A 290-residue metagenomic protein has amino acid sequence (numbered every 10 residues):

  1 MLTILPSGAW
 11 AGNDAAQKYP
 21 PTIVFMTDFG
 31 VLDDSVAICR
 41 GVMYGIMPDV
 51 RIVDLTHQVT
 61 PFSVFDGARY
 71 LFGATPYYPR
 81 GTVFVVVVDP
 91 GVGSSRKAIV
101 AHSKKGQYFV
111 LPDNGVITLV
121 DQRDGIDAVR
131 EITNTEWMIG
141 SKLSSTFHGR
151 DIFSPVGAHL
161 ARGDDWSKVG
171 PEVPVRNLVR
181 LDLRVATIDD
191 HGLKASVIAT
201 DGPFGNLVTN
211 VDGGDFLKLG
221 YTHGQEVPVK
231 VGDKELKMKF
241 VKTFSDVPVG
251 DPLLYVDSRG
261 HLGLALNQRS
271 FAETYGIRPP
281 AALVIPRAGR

Functional and structural regions predicted by a protein language model:
M1-S7: Bacterial N-terminal signal peptides
A9-A11: Boundary at the C-terminal end of the N-terminal hydrophobic targeting segment
P20-T22, D34, I46-I52, F62-R69 (+2 more regions): Active-site histidine-anchored catalytic micro-motif
V24-V31: N-terminal signal-anchor module of multipass membrane proteins
S35-M43: Short, solvent-exposed amphipathic alpha-helices that sit in or adjacent to ligand/effector-binding or catalytic
D54-T56: A short aromatic-anchored loop/beta-hairpin motif
S141-D215, L219-Y221: Anionic-ligand-binding alpha/beta catalytic cores of soluble enzymes and soluble regulatory domains that recognize
V208-Y275: A conserved acidic, glycine/proline-rich C-terminal tail/linker
